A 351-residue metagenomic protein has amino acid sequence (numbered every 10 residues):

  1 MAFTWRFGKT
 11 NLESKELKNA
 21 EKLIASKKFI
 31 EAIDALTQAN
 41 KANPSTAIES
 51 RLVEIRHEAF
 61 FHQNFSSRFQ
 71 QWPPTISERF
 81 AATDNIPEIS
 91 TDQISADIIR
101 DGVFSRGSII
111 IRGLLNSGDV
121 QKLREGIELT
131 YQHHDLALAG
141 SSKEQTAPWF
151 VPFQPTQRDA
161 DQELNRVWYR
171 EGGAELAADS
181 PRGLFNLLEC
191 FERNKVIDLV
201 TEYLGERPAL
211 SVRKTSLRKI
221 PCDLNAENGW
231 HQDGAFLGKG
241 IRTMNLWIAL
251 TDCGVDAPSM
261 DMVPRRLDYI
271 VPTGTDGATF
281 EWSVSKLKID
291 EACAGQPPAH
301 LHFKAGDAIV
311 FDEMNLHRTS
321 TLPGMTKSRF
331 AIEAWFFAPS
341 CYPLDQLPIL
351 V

Functional and structural regions predicted by a protein language model:
M1-S105: Fe(II)/2-oxoglutarate
L115, G126, A160-K214: Signature of the catalytic double-stranded beta-helix
L138, S142, G205-I220: Active-site cores enriched in adjacent His and Asp/Glu residues with nearby glycine-rich loops that coordinate divalent
N228-M244: Acidic, His- and aromatic-enriched active-site or binding-groove loops in soluble protein domains that engage sugars
M244-I248, T326-Y342: A short hydrophobic beta-strand segment most commonly corresponding to one strand of the jelly-roll/cupin
C253-L316, C341: Double-stranded beta-helix
H317-M325: Short beta-strand His + acidic residue motifs that chelate non-heme Fe in jelly-roll/DSBH and cupin folds
